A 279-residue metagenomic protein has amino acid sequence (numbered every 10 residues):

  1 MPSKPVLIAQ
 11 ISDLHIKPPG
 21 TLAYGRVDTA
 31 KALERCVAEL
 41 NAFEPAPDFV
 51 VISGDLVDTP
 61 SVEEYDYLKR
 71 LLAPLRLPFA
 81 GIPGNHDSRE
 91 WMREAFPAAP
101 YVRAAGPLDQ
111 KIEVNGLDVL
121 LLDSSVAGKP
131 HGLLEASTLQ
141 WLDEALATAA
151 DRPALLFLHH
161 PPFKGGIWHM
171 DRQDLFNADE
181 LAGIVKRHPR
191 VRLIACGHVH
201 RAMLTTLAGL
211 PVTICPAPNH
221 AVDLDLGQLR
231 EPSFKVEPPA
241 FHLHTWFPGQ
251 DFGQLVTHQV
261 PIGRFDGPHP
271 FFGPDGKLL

Functional and structural regions predicted by a protein language model:
M1-A9, K111-L121, L146-L155, L207-V212 (+1 more regions): Beta-strand-turn-beta hairpins that frame and shape the catalytic cleft of phosphate-ester-processing enzymes
M1-Y67, P107, T148, G165: N-terminal active-site segment of His-dependent metallophosphoesterases
D13, G54-D55, G84, H159 (+1 more regions): Active-site glycine-centered loops adjacent to acidic/histidine catalytic or metal-binding residues that shape
K17-A23, E90, G128-H131, K164-W168: A short acidic, helix-capping loop that chelates divalent metal ions and anchors anionic groups
C36-F49, H131-T213, A240-L243, Q254-V256 (+1 more regions): His/acidic metal-ligating clusters that form di-metal
V62-T148, N177-R190, A208, H220 (+1 more regions): Extended active-site neighborhood of metal-dependent phosphoesterases/phosphodiesterases
I214-L279: Acidic, His/Gly-rich catalytic cores of divalent-metal-dependent hydrolytic chemistry
